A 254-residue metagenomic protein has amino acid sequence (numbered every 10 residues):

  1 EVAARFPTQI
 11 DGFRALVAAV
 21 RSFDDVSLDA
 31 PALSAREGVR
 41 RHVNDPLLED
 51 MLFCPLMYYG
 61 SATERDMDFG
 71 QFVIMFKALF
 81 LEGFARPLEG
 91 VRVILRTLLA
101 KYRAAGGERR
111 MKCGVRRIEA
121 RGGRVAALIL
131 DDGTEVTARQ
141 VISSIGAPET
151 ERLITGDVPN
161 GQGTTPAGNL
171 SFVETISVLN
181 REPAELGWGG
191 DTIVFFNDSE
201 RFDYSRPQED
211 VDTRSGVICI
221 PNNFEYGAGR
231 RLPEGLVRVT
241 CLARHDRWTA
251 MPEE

Functional and structural regions predicted by a protein language model:
E1-A18, Y59-E89, R230-V239: Redox-cofactor-proximal catalytic regions of oxidoreductases
V2-M67: Rossmann-like flavin
D50-M51, M111, S143: General beta-strand structural signal in soluble alpha/beta enzymes
C54, A78-R86, H245-E254: Glycine- and acidic
L56-S61, F172-E174, H245: Glycine-rich phosphate/pyrophosphate-binding beta-alpha loops
V73-I129: Helical element adjacent to the flavin cofactor pocket in flavoenzyme catalytic cores
R116-R231: Mid-domain catalytic core of redox enzymes that form a hydrophobic substrate pocket/lid adjacent to a catalytic redox
N223-E254: FAD-dependent oxidoreductase catalytic-site/capping-region signature
